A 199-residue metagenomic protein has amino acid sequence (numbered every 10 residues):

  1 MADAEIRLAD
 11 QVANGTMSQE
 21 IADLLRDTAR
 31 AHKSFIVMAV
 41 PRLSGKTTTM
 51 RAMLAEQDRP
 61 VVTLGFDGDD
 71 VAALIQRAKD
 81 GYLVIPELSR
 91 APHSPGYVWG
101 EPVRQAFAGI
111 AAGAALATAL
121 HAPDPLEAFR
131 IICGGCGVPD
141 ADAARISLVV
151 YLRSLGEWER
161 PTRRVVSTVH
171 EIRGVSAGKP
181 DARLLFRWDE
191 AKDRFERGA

Functional and structural regions predicted by a protein language model:
M1-S34: P-loop NTP-binding catalytic core
A2-I6, A108-A112, D124-P125, R187-D193: Short acidic (Asp/Glu) and glycine-rich catalytic loops that position anionic groups and cofactors
L8-Q11, A106, I132, V169: Generic structural signal of hydrophobic/aromatic residues within well-ordered alpha-helices of folded domains
Q11, T16, Q57, D142 (+1 more regions): Functionally constrained cores in energy, signaling, and assembly domains
D23, T63, S94, V175-G178 (+1 more regions): A generic structural micro-environment signature that highlights single residues at secondary-structure boundaries
A29-S44, T48-S154: Switch/coupling sub-region of P-loop NTPases
L148-A199: Conserved P-loop NTPase
